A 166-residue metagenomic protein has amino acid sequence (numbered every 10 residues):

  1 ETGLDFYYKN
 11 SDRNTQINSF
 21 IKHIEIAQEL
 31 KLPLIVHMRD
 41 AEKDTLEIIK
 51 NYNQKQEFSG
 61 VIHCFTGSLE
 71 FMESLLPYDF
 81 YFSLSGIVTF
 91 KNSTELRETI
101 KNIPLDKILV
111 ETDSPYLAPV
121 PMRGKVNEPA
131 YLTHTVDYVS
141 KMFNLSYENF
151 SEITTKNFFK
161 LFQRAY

Functional and structural regions predicted by a protein language model:
T2-Y78, E98-T99, I103, P121-A130 (+2 more regions): Divalent metal-binding pocket/active-site signature
D5, T66, V88-K91, L117-A118 (+1 more regions): Generic, ordered loop/turn and secondary-structure boundary motif
Q16, I108, E128, F159-F162: A short hydrophobic/aromatic micro-motif that marks alpha-helical segments and, especially, helix-coil
I26, Y131-Y166: Mid-to-C-terminal alpha-helical segments outside catalytic/metal-binding sites
K43-D44, K91-N92, K156: Short secondary-structure capping/turn micro-motifs that flank functional sites
Y78-L145: Glycine-rich, positively charged active-site loop/lid region within alpha/beta enzyme cores that binds and organizes
